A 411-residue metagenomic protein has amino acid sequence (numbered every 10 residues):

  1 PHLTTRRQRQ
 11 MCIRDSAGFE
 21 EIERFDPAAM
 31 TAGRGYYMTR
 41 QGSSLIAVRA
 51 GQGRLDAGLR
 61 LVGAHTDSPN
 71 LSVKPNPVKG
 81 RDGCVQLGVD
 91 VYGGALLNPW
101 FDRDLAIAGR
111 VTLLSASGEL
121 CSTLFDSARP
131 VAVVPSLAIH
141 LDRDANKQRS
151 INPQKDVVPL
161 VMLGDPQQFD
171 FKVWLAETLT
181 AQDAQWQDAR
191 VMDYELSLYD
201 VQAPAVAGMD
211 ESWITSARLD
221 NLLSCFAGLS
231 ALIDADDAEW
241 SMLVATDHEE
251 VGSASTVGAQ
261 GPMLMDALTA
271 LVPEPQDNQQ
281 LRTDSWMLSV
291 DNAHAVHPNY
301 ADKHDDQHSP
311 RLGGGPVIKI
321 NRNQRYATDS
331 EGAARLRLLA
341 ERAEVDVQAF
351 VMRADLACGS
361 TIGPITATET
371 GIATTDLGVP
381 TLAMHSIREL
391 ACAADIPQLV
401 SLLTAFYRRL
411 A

Functional and structural regions predicted by a protein language model:
P1-R9, I13: Single conserved hydrophobic/aromatic residue that forms the stacking wall/gate of nucleotide- or nucleobase-binding
E21, D26-V73: Acidic/His- and Gly-rich active-site-bordering loop/insert found across diverse amide/peptide-bond hydrolases
Q41-A47, Q52-R54, L114-S117, F125-S216 (+1 more regions): Soluble metallo-hydrolase cores and metallopeptidase-like ectodomains found primarily in the secretory/periplasmic
R54-A145, P159-M162: A generic, well-ordered mixed alpha/beta core segment in the N-terminal half of proteins
L87-Y92, S212-P262, D266, L402-L403: Alpha-helical metal-binding/catalytic segments enriched in His/Glu/Asp
D170-R190, H297-R388: Active-site-adjacent substrate-binding region of metalloamidase/peptidase-like peptide-processing proteins
I233-A245, V379-A411: His/Asp/Glu-rich mid-to-C-terminal helical/loop segments that flank catalytic regions of hydrolases
G261-L288: A glycine-rich helix N-cap at a beta->alpha junction
